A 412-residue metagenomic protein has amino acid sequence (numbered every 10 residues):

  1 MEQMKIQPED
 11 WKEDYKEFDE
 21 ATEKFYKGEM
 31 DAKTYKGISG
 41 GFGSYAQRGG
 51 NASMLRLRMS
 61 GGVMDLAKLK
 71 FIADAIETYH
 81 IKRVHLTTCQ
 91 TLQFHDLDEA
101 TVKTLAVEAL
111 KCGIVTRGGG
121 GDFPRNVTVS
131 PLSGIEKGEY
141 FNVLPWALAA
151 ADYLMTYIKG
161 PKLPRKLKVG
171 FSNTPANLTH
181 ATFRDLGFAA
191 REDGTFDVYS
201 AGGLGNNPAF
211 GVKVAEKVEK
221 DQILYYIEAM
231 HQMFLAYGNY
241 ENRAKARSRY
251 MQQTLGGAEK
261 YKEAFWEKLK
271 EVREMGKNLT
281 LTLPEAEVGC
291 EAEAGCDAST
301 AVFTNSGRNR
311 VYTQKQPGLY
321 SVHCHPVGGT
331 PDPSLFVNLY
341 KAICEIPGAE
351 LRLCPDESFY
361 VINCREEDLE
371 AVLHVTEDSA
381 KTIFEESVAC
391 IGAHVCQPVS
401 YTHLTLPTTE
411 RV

Functional and structural regions predicted by a protein language model:
G43-G62, Y312-G329: Short glycine-/aliphatic-rich beta-strand segments at the starts of folded cytosolic domains
V63-T78, G329-I346: Short amphipathic alpha-helix segments
I76-I81, L110-R117, I346-P347, T376-T382: A common structural junction motif
L92-N126: Hydrophobic or amphipathic alpha-helical targeting/insertion segments
P131, E136-S200: Active-site cavity-forming subdomains of large catalytic enzyme subunits
V169-Y250: Mobile "lid/hinge" segments at catalytic clefts and subdomain interfaces of large enzymes
N239-C296: Terminal amphipathic helices with adjacent charged low-complexity linkers/tails
T402-T408: Conserved small/polar residues in nucleotide/adenosyl-binding loops
